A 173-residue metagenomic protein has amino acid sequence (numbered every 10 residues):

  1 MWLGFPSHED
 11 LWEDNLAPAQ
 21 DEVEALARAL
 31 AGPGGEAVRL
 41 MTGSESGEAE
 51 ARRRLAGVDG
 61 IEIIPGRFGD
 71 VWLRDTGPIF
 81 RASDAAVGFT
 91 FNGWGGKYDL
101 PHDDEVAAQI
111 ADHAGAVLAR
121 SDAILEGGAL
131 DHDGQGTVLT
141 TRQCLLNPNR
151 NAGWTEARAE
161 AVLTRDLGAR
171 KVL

Functional and structural regions predicted by a protein language model:
M1-L173: The feature marks the mature, well-folded catalytic cores of soluble enzymes
